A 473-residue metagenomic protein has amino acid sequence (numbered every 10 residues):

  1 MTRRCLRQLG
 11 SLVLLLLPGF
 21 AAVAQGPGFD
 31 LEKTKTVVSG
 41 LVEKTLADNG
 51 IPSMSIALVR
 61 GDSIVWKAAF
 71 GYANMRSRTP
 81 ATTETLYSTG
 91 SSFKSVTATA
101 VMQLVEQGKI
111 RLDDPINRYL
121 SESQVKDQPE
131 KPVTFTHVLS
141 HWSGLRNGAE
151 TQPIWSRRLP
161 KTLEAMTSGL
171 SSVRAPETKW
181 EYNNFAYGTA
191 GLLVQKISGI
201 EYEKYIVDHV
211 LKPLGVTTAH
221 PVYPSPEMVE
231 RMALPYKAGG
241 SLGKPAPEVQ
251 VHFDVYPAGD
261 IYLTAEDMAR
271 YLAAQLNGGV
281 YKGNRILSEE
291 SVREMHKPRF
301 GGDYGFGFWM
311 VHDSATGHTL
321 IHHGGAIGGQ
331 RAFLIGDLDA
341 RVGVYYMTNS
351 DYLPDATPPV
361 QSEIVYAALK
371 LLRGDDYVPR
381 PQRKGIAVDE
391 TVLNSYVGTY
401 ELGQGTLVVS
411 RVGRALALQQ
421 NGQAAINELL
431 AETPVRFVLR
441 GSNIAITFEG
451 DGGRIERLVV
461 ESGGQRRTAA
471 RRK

Functional and structural regions predicted by a protein language model:
M1-G10: Bacterial N-terminal signal peptides that target proteins for export
G10-A21: Bacterial N-terminal signal peptides
Q25-A68, Q195-D208, K212, A246-K473: Catalytic loop of the DD-peptidase/beta-lactamase superfamily, centered on the K-T-G motif and neighboring
G26-L31, L86-S88, S123-K126, Q152-P153 (+4 more regions): Second-shell loop/turn segments in exported
F29-T89, K109-R111, R118, K126 (+3 more regions): Short, conserved catalytic-motif segment at the N-terminal edge
V38, R118, Q152-P176, W180 (+2 more regions): Short, charged, amphipathic alpha-helices and their helix-cap/turn boundaries
S53, S88-S92, L104-R146, E150 (+5 more regions): Active-site helix/loop module of the DD-peptidase/beta-lactamase fold, centered on the serine-lysine SxxK catalytic
S91-S92, E181-N184: Catalytic nucleophile serine of serine hydrolases, specifically the conserved "nucleophile elbow" pentapeptide
